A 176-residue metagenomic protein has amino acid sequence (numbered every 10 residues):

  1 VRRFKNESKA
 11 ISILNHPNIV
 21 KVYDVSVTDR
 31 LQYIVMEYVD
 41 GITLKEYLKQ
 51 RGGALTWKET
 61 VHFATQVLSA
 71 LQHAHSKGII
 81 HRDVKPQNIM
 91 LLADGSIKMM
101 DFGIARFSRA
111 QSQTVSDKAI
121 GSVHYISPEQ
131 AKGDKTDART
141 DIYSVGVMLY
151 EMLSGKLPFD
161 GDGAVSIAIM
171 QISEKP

Functional and structural regions predicted by a protein language model:
V1-I13: AlphaC helix of the eukaryotic protein kinase fold
V25: Activation-segment/catalytic-loop signature of the eukaryotic protein kinase fold
D29-T43, Y47: Conserved short submotifs of the Hanks-type protein kinase catalytic core that shape the nucleotide-binding pocket
K45-L55: AlphaC helix of the protein kinase catalytic domain
F63-A64: Activation segment signature within eukaryotic-like protein kinase domains
L68-I79: Protein kinase catalytic-loop region centered on the HRD/HxD motif
S154-L157: Structural helix C-cap motif within protein kinase domains
